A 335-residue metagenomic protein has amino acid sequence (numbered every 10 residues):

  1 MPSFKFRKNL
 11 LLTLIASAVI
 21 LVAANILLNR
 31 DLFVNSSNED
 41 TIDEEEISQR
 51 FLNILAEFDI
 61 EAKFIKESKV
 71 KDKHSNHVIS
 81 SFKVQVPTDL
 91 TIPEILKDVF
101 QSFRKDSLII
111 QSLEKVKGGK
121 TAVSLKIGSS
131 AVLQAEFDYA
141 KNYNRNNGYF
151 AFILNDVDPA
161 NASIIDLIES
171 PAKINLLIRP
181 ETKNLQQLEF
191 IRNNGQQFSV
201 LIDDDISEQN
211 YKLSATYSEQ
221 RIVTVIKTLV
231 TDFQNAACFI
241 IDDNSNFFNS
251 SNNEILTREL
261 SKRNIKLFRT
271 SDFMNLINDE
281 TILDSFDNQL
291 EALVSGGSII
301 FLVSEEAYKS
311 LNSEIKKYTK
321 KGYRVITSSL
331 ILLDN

Functional and structural regions predicted by a protein language model:
N9-L27: Hydrophobic membrane-insertion alpha-helices, especially the h-region of bacterial N-terminal signal peptides
L27-F100: Short Lys/Arg-enriched alpha/beta "domain-start" segment
F82-A151: Non-catalytic propeptide/linker segments at domain boundaries
D138-N210: Active-site beta->alpha N-cap acidic-glycine motif
Y149-A151, K173-L177, G195-S199, N235-I240 (+3 more regions): Structural preference for beta-strand elements that scaffold enzyme active sites
Q220-D243, Q289-L302: CE4/NodB-like, metal-dependent polysaccharide N-deacetylase domain that modifies extracellular/periplasmic N-acetylated
T257-D284, I326-D334: His/Asp/Glu-enriched short active-site or ligand-binding loop at hydrolase and phosphoryl-transfer sites
A307-N335: C-terminal domain-boundary segment and adjacent tail
